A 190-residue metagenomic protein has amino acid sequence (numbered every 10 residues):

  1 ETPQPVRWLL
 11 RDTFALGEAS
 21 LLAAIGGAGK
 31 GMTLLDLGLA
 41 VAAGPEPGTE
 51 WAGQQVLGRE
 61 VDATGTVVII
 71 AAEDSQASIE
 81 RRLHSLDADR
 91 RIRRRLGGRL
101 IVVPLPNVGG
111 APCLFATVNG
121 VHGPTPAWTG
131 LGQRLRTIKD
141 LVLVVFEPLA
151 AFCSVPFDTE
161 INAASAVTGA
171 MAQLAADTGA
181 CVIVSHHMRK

Functional and structural regions predicted by a protein language model:
E1-L9: N-terminal pre-Walker A segment at the start of P-loop NTPase domains
L10, A52, E60-F157: Conserved inter-motif catalytic segment of the P-loop NTP-binding fold
S20-A23, V68: Short hydrophobic/aromatic beta-strand immediately N-terminal to the Walker A/P-loop
G26: The conserved Walker
G29-K30: Conserved glycine(s) of the Walker
T33-L37: Hydrophobic positions on the alpha1 helix immediately C-terminal to the Walker A/P-loop
A40-T64: Post-Walker A helix-loop "phosphate-sensing" segment adjacent to the P-loop in P-loop NTPases
G130-T137, A164-M188: Substrate-engagement module of ASCE P-loop NTPases
